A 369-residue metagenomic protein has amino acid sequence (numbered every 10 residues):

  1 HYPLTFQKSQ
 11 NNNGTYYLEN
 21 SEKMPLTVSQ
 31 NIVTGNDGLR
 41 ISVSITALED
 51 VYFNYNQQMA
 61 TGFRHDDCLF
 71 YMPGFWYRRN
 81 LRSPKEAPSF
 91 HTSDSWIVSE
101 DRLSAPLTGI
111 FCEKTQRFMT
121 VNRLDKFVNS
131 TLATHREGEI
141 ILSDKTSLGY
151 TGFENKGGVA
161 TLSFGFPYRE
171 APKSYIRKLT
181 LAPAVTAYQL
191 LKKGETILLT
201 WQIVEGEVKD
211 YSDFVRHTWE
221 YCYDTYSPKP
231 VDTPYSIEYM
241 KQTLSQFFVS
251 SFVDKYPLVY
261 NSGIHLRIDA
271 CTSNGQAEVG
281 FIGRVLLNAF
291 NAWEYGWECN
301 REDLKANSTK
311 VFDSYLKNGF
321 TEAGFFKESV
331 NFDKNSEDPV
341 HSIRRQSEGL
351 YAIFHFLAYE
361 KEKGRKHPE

Functional and structural regions predicted by a protein language model:
H1-K193: Beta-strand/loop-rich accessory regions of lumenal/periplasmic or secreted enzymes, predominantly carbohydrate-active
S9-N12, M24, T34-L39, E49-V51 (+5 more regions): Short, solvent-exposed loop/edge-beta patches enriched in aromatic
L179-L181, V185-F214: Ser/Thr/Pro-rich, low-complexity mucin-like regions that serve as glycosylated stalks/linkers or repetitive adhesive
P183-T186, R267-L286, F332-E348: Solvent-exposed loop and edge beta-strand segments that line ligand/cofactor-binding and catalytic clefts
Q189, V208, S227, W297 (+2 more regions): Short, flexible helix-adjacent loops and helix caps
L191, E195, K209-G280, K310 (+1 more regions): Low-complexity, Ser/Thr/Pro/Gly-enriched N-terminal "stalk/linker" regions
L286-E302, E348-H367: Well-ordered alpha-helical scaffold segments within catalytic/enzyme domains
E302-Y351, E369: Helix-terminus loop motifs that line ligand-binding clefts
